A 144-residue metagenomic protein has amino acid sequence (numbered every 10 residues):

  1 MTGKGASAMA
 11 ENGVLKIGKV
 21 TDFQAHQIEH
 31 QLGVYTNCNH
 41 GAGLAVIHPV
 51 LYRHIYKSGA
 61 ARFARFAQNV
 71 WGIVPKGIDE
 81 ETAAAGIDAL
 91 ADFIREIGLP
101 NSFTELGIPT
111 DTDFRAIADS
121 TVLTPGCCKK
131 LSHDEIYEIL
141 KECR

Functional and structural regions predicted by a protein language model:
M1-D88: Active-site segments that bind and position negatively charged phosphate/pyrophosphate groups
F63, V70, V74-R144: C-terminal charged capping/lid subdomain of soluble metabolic enzymes
